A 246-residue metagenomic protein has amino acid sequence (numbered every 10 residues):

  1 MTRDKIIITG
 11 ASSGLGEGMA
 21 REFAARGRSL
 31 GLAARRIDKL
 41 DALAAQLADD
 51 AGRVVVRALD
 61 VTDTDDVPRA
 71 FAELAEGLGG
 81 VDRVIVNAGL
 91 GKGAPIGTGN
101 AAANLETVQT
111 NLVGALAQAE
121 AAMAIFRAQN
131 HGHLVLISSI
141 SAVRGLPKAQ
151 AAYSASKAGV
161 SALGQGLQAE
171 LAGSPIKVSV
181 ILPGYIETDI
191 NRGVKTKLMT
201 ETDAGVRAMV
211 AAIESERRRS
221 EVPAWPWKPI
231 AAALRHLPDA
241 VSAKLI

Functional and structural regions predicted by a protein language model:
S12-S13: Conserved glycine-rich cofactor-binding loop
R26-L43: Conserved glycine-rich Rossmann-like NAD(P)H-binding loop of the short-chain dehydrogenase/reductase
L47-D65: Rossmann-fold cofactor-recognition segment
P95-V108: Substrate-binding pocket helix/loop in short-chain dehydrogenase/reductase
A119, S156: Active-site helix of classical SDR
S139: Residue(s) in the substrate-gating loop at a strand-loop-helix junction that position the organic substrate next
G173, V180, K195-A232: C-terminal helical subdomain
